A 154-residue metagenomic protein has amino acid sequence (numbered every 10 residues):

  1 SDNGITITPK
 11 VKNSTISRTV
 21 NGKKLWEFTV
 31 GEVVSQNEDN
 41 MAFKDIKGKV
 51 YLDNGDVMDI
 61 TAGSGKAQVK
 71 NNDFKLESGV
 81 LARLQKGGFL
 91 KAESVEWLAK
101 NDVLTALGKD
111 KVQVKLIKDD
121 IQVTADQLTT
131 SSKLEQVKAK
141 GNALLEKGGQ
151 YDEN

Functional and structural regions predicted by a protein language model:
S1-N154: Mature-chain termini and adjacent capping regions
